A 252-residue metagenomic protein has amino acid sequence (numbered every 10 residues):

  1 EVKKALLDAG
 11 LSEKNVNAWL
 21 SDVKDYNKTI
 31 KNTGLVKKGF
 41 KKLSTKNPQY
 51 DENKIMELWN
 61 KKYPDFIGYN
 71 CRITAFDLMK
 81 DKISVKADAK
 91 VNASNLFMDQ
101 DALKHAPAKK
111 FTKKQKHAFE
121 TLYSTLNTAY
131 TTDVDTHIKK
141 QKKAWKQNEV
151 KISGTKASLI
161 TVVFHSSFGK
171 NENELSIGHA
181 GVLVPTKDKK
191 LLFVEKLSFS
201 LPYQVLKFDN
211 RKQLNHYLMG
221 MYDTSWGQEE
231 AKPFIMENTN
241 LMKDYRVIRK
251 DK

Functional and structural regions predicted by a protein language model:
E1-K252: Cysteine-nucleophile amide-bond enzymes
